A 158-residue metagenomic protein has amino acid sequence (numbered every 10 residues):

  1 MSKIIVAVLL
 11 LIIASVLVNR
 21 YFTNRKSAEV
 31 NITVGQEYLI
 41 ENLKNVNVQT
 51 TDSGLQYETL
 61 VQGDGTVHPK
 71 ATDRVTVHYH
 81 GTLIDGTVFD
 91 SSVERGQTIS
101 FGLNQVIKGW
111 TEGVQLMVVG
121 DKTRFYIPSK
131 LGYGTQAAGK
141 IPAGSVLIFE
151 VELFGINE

Functional and structural regions predicted by a protein language model:
M1-E158: Cross-family detector of peptidyl-prolyl cis-trans isomerase
